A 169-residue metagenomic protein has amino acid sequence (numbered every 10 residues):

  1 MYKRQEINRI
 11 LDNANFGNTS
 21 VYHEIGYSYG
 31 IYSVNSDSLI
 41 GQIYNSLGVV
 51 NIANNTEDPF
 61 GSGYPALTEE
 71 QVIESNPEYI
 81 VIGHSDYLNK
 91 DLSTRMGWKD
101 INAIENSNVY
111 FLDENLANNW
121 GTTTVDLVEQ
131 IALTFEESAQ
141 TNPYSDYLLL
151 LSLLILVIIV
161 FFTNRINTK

Functional and structural regions predicted by a protein language model:
K3-L47: Basic- and aromatic-lined ligand-binding clefts that recognize polyanionic substrates
S20-I25, S33, N51-N54, Y79-G83 (+1 more regions): Structural recognition of the beta-strand scaffold that forms the well-ordered cores of secreted hydrolase catalytic
G26-I31, L39, D58-P59, S85-N89 (+1 more regions): Solvent-exposed loop/turn segments at secondary-structure junctions within structured extracellular/periplasmic domains
D37-G63, N108-F111: His/Asp/Glu-enriched short active-site or ligand-binding loop at hydrolase and phosphoryl-transfer sites
A66-N76: Short helices/loops that flank or line small-molecule/ion binding pockets
E74-S75, Y79-Q140: Structured C-terminal subdomain patch of bacterial secreted/periplasmic proteins
S138-L151: Juxtamembrane/start-of-transmembrane alpha-helix segments at the extracytoplasmic/lumenal side of membrane anchors
I158-K169: C-terminal membrane-anchoring or membrane-association module
